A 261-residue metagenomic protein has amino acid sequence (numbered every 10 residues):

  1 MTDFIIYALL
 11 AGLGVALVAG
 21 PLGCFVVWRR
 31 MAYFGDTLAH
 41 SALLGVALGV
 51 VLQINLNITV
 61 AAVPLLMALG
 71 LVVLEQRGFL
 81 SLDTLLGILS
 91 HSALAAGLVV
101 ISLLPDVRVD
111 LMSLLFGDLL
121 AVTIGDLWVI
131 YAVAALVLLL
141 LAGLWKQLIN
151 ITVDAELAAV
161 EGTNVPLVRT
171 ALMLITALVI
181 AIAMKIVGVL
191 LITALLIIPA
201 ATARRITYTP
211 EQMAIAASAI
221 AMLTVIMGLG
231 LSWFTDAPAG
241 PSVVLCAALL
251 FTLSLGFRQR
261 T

Functional and structural regions predicted by a protein language model:
M1, L115-L120, I220-R260: C-terminal binding/interaction regions
M1-L17: Membrane-interfacial amphipathic/re-entrant helices at transmembrane-helix boundaries
I6-Y7, Q76-G78, L85-K146: Transmembrane helix-bundle core of multi-pass membrane transporters and related energy-transducing complexes
A8-A11, L56-P64, D83-G87, I130-Y131 (+2 more regions): Loop-to-transmembrane alpha-helix initiation sites
P21-C24, A47-L48, L69, V73 (+7 more regions): Alpha-helical transmembrane segments of multipass membrane proteins
C24-V107, A203-I215, S232-F234, R258-R260: Short loop segments and helix-boundary regions at transmembrane helix junctions of multi-pass inner-membrane proteins
D126-L196: Helix-loop-helix "hairpin" substructures at the membrane interface of multi-pass membrane proteins
I186, I192-P241: Transmembrane alpha-helical segments in multi-pass inner-membrane proteins
